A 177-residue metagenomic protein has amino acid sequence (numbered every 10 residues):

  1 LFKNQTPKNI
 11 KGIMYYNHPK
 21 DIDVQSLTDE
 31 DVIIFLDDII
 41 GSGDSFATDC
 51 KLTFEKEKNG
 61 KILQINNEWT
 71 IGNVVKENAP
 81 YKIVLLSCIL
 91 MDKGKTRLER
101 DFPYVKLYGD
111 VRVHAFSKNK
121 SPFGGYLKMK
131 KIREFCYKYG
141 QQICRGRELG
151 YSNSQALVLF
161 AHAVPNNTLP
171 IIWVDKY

Functional and structural regions predicted by a protein language model:
L1, S45-F46: Short, solvent-exposed amphipathic alpha-helices that sit in or adjacent to ligand/effector-binding or catalytic
L1-N17: Glycine/proline-rich, flexible active-site/cofactor-binding loop segments that harbor closely spaced acidic
H18-D29: A short acidic-Thr-Gly-centered motif at the start of a beta-strand
T28-E30, A79-P80: Short, well-ordered loop/turn elements at secondary-structure boundaries
V32-I34: Structural motif
L36-S45: Ser/Thr-glycine-rich phosphate-binding loops at phosphate-binding pockets of nucleotides, nucleotide cofactors
T48-Y177: PRPP-dependent phosphoribosyltransferase catalytic core
